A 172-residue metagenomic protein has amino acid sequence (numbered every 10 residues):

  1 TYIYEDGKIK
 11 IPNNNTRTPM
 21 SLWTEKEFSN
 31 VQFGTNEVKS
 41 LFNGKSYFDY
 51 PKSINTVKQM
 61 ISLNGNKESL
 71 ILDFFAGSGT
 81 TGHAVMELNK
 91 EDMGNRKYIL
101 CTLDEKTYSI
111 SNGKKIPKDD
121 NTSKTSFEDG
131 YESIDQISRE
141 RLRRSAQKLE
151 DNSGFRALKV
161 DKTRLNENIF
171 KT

Functional and structural regions predicted by a protein language model:
T1-L70, D92, E105-S109: Class I S-adenosyl-L-methionine
T1-Y4, L149-A157: Acidic/polar loop patches that form or flank catalytic/metal-binding clefts of enzymes that bind anionic ligands
L22, Y98-L100, A157: Conserved beta-strand scaffold positions in the cores of enzyme catalytic domains, especially in NTP/NDP-utilizing
F28-S29, G77, D104-K106, D161-T163: Short, solvent-exposed coil/turn elements at secondary-structure transition points
Y50, I54-S145: Conserved S-adenosyl-L-methionine
T107-S109, L165-N168: Short catalytic/ligand-binding loop motif for oxyanion handling, primarily in non-cytosolic enzymes, centered on
S153-E167: A conserved beta-strand->alpha-helix junction
